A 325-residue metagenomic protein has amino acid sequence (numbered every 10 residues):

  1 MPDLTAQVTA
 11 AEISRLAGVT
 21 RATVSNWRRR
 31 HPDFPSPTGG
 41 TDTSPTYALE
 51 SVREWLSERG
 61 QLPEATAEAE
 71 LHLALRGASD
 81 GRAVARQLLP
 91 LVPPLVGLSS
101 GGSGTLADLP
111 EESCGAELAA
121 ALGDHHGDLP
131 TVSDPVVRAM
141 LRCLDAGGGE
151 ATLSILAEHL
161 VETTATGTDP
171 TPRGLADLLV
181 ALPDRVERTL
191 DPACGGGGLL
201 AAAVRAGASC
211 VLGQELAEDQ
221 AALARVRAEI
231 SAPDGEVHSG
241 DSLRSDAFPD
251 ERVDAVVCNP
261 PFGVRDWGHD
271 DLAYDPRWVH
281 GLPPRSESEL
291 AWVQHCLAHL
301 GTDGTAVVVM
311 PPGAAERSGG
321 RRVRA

Functional and structural regions predicted by a protein language model:
M1-V24: Polyanion-binding surface elements
Q7, P35-G60: Short helix-start
G18-P45: Major-groove DNA-recognition helix of helix-turn-helix-type DNA-binding domains
L49-A78: A short, Lys/Arg-enriched interface patch at domain edges and termini
E64, S79-T164: Long recognition/docking surfaces used for binding and targeting
L144, P183, L300-G301: A generic alpha-to-beta junction signature in SAM-dependent methyltransferases
A165-C258, G263, P312-G313, V323-R324: Conserved S-adenosyl-L-methionine
D241-A325: S-adenosylmethionine
